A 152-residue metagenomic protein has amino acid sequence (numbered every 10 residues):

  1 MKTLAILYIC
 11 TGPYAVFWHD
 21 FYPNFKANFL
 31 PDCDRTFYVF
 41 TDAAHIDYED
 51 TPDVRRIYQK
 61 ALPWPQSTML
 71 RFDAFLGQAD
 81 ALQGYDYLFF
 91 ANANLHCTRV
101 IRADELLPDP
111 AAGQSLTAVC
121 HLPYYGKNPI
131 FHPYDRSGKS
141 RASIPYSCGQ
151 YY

Functional and structural regions predicted by a protein language model:
M1-S67, Q78-G84: N-terminal anchoring/stem segment of glycosyltransferases
K2, C33, A91, Y146-C148: Residues that flank catalytic or metal-binding motifs in active/ligand-binding sites
Y8-C10, V39-D42, A91-A93, V119-C120 (+1 more regions): Short His-Asn-centered micro-motif
E49-L62, F72-F75, E105-S115: Active-site regions of enzymes building and remodeling cell-envelope glycoconjugates
T68-G77, K127-S140: Short acidic (Asp/Glu) patches
G84-N94: Short beta-strand-to-loop acidic/aromatic patch adjacent to the donor-nucleotide binding site
H96-R136: Conserved donor-nucleotide/metal-binding helix-loop-beta segment in metal-dependent transferases, i.e., the alpha-helix
S140-Y152: Catalytic core and acceptor-binding pocket of nucleotide-sugar-dependent glycosyltransferases
